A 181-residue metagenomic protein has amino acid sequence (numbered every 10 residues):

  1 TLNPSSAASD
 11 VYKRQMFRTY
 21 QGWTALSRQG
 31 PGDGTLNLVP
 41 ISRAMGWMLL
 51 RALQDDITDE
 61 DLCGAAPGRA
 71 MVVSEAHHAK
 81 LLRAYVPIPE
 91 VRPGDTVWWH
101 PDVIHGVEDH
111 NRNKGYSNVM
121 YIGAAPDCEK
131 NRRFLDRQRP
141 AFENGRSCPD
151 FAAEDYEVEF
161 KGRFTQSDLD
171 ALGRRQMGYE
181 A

Functional and structural regions predicted by a protein language model:
T1-A8, Y12: Single conserved hydrophobic/aromatic residue that forms the stacking wall/gate of nucleotide- or nucleobase-binding
D10, W23-L26, V107-H110: Intrinsically disordered, low-complexity boundary segments flanking structured domains
K13-G30, G123: Short, conserved beta-strand element in jelly-roll/cupin
K13-R14, V86-I88: Short Gly/Pro-enriched turn/cap motifs at secondary-structure boundaries
F17, E90-V91: Extracellular/lumenal carbohydrate-interaction signature centered on repeated Trp-anchored short motifs
T35-P87, P93-W98, D102-A181: Non-heme Fe(II)/2-oxoglutarate
